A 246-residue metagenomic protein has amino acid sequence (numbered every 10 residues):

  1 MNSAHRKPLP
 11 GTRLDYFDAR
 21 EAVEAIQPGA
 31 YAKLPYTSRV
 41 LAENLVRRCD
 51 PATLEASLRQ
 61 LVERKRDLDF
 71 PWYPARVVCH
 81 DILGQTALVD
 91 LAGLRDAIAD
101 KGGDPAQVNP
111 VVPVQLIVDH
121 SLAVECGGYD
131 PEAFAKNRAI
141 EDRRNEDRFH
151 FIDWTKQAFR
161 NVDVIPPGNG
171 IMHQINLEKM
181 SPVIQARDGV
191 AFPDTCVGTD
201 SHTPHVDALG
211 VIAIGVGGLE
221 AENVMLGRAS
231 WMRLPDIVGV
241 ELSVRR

Functional and structural regions predicted by a protein language model:
M1-R246: Fe-S-dependent hydro-lyases/dehydratases of central metabolism
